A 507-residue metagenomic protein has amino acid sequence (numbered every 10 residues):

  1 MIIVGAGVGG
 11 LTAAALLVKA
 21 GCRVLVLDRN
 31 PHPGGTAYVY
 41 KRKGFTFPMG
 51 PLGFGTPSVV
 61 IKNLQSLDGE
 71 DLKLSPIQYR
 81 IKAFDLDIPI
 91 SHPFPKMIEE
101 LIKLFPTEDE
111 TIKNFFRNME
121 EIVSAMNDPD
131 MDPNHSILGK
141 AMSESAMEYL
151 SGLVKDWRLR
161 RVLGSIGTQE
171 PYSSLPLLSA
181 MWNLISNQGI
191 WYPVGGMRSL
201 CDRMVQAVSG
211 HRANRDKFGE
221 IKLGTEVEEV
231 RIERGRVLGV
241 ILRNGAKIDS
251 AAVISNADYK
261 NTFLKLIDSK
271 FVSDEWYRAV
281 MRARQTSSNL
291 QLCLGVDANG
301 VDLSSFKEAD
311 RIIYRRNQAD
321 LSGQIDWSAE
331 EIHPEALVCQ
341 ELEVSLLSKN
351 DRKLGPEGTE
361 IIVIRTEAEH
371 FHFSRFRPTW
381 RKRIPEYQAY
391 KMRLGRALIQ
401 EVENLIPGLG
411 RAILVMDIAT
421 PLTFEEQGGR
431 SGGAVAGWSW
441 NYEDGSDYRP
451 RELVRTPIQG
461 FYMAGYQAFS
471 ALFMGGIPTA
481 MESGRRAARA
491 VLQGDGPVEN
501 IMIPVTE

Functional and structural regions predicted by a protein language model:
M1-N118, S439: N-terminal glycine-rich phosphate/pyrophosphate-binding loop and immediately adjacent elements
P51, A468-V491: A conserved FAD-binding loop/helix module that cradles the flavin
F84-L177: Rossmann-like flavin
D156-E170, C339, E343, N404-S470: A glycine-rich dinucleotide-binding beta-alpha-beta segment and adjacent secondary-structure elements that constitute
W182-R243: Helical element adjacent to the flavin cofactor pocket in flavoenzyme catalytic cores
E226, I232, L492-E507: Active-site-proximal substrate-binding core of FAD-dependent oxidoreductases
E228-P356: Mid-domain catalytic core of redox enzymes that form a hydrophobic substrate pocket/lid adjacent to a catalytic redox
E341-S439: FAD-dependent oxidoreductase catalytic-site/capping-region signature
